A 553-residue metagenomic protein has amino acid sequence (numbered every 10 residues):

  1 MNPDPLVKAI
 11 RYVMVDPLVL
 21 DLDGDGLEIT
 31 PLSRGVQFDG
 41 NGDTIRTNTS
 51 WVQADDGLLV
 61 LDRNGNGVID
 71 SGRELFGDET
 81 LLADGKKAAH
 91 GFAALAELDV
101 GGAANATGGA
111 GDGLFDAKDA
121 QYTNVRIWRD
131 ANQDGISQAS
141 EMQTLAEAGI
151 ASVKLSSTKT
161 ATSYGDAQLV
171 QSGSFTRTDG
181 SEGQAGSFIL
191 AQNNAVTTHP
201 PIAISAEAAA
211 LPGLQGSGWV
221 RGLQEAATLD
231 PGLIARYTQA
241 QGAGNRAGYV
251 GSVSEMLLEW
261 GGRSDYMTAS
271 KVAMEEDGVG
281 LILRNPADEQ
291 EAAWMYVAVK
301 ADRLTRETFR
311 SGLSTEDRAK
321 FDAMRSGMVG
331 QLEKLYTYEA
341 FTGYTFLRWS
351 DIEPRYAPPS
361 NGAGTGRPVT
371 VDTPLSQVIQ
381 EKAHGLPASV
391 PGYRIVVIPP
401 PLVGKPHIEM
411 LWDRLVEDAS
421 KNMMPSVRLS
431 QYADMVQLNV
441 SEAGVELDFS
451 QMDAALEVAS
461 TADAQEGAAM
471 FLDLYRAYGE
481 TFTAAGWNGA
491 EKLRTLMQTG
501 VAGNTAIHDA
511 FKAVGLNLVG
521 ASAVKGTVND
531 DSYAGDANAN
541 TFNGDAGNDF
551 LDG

Functional and structural regions predicted by a protein language model:
N2-I10, G183-A209, A490-G526: A recurrent domain-boundary module in secreted/ectodomain proteins
P5-A227: Extracellular/luminal recognition modules and glycoprotein regions
P17, G35, S172, M424 (+3 more regions): Short, acidic/polar N-cap/turn motifs at the starts of alpha helices
S71, T144, D230, N245-R246 (+1 more regions): Helix N-terminus capping/helix-initiation residues
V100-A104, F115, A485-G553: Glycine- and aspartate-rich repeat motifs characteristic of hemolysin/RTX-like Ca2+-binding segments in secreted
Q184-V369, T373, K405: Charged, amphipathic alpha-helical linkers/stalks
L347-A523: Charge-dense, extended regions
